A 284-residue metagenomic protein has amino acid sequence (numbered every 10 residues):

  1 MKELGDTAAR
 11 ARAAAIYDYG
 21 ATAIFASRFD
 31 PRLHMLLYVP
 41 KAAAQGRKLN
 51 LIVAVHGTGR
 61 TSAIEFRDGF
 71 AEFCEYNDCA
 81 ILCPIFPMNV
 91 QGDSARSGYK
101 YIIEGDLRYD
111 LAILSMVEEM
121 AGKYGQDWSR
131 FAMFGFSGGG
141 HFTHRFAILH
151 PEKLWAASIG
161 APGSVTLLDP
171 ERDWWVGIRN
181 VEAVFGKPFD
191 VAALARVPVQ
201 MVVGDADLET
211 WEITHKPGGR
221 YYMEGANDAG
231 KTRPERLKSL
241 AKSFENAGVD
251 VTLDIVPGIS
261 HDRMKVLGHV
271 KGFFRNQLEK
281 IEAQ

Functional and structural regions predicted by a protein language model:
M1-L51, F134-F136, H141, H150 (+5 more regions): A domain-start/cap signature at the N-terminus of enzymes
R28-L33, A42, R47-S129: Serine-hydrolase catalytic machinery in alpha/beta-hydrolase-like enzymes
V53-V55, G160, V203, V256: Alpha/beta-hydrolase
G59-E65, V90, T166-L167, W175-V176 (+1 more regions): Acidic-and-aromatic substrate-binding clefts and catalytic sites of carbohydrate-active enzymes
P84-M88, P162, V256-G258: Active-site loop/turn elements of alpha/beta-hydrolase fold enzymes, especially the short glycine-/histidine-rich
R145-W155: Conserved hydrolase catalytic core segment
A156, A161-A247: The feature captures the conserved acid-bearing segment of alpha/beta-hydrolase catalytic domains
E235-Q284: C-terminal catalytic histidine-bearing segment of alpha/beta-hydrolase fold enzymes
